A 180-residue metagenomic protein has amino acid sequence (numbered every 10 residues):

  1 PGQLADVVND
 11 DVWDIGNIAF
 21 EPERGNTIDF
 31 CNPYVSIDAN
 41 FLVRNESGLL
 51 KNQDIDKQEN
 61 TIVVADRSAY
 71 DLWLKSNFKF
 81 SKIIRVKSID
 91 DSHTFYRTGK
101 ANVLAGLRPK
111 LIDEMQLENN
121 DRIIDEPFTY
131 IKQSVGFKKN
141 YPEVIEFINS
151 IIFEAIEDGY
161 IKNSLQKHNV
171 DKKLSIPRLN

Functional and structural regions predicted by a protein language model:
P1-D56, N120-F128: Acidic, polar ligand-binding/catalytic clefts
P1-D6, L49-L50, I84-F95, I131: Short helix-initiation/N-cap motifs at beta->coil->alpha
P1-G2, D11-E23, N45, A65-S68 (+3 more regions): Beta->alpha turn/N-cap motifs
Q3, N17-T27, L74-S76, T94-T129: A ligand-binding cleft/hinge motif common to bilobed small-molecule-binding domains
V7-N9, I55-D56, F95-R97, V135 (+1 more regions): Hydrophobic residues within well-ordered alpha-helices
V35-E46, R108-F153, D171-N180: Periplasmic-binding protein-like
N52-A69: Short loop->beta-strand "edge-of-pocket" segments that line small-molecule binding or catalytic clefts across diverse
A69-V86, R122-I124, F153-N180: Ligand-binding clefts/hinges and TM-proximal coupling segments of bilobed small-molecule sensing domains
